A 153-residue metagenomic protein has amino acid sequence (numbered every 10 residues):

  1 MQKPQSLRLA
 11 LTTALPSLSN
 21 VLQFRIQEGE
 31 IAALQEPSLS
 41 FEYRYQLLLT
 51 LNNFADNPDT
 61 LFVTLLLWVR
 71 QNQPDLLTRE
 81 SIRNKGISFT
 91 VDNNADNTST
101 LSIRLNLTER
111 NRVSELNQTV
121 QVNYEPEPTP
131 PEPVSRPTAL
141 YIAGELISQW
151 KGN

Functional and structural regions predicted by a protein language model:
M1-T12: Polar/acidic, low-complexity leader/linker segments enriched in S/T/G and N/D
A14-L22, L77: Short secondary-structure junctions
N20-N57: N-terminal interaction modules that seed assembly of large macromolecular complexes
R25-Q27, T90-D92, R104-N106, E125 (+1 more regions): A structural detector for beta-sheet-dominated domains
N52-N57, R110-L116: Short, cysteine-centered beta-strand-loop-beta hairpins and adjacent loop/turn segments enriched in charged/polar
N53-K85: A broadly used, surface-exposed interaction patch
N72-E115: Acidic-leaning, charged glycine-interspersed low-complexity segments
E115-N153: Glycine-rich, aromatic-bearing surface loops/beta-hairpins
